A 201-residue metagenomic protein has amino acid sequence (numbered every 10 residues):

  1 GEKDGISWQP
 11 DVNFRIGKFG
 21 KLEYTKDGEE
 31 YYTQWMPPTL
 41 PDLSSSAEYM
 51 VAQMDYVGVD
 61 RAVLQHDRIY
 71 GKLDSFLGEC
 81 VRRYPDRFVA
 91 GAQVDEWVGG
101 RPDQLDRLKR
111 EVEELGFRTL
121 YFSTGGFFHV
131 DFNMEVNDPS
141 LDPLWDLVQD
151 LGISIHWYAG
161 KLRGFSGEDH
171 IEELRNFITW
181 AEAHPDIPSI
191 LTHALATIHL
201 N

Functional and structural regions predicted by a protein language model:
G1-V63: An N-terminally biased module of ancient metal coordination in phosphate/nucleic-acid-related enzymes
D27-Y32, Y56-V57, P85-F88, Y121-G125 (+1 more regions): A short alpha-helix capping/helix-coil boundary motif
L40-L43, H66-D74, E96-D103, F127-N137 (+2 more regions): Acidic-and-aromatic substrate-binding clefts and catalytic sites of carbohydrate-active enzymes
S44, E48, Y70-G71, N176 (+1 more regions): Generic alpha-helical scaffold signal
V51-V57, S75-F88, D106-F117, D142-L151 (+1 more regions): Acidic (Asp/Glu)-rich catalytic clusters
Q65-R68, A92-E96, Y121-T124, W157-K161 (+1 more regions): A cross-domain feature marking catalytic cores of carbohydrate-active enzymes and several ubiquitous metabolic/repair
Y84-V136: Substrate-binding cleft of extracellular glycoside hydrolase catalytic domains
R118-T119, N133-N201: Catalytic pocket-lining loop regions of alpha/beta-barrel enzymes, especially the amidohydrolase/enolase/GH5 lineages
